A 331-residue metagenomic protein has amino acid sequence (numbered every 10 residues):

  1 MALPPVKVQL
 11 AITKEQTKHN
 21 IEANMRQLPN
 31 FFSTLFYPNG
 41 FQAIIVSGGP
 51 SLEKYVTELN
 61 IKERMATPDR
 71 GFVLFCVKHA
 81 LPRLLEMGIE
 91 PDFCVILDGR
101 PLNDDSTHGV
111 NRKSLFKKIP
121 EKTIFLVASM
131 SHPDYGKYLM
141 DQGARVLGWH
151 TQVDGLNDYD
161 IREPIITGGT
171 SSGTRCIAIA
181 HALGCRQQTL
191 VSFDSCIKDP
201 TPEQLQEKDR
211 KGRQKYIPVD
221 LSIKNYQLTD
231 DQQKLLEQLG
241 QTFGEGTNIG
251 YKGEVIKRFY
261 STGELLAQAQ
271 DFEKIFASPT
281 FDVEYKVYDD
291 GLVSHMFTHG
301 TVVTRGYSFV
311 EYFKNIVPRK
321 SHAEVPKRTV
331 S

Functional and structural regions predicted by a protein language model:
M1-S331: Metal-ion/cofactor- or nucleotide/acyl-coenzyme-handling active-site neighborhoods
